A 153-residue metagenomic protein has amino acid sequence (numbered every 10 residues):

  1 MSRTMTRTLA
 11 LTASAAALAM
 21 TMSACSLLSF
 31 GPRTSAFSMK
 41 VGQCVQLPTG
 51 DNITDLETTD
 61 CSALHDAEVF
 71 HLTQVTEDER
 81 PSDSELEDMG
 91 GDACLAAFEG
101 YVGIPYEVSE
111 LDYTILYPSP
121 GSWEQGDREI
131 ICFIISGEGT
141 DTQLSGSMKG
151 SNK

Functional and structural regions predicted by a protein language model:
M1-M5: N-terminal secretory signal peptides that target proteins for export/translocation
R7-S14, C25-K153: Primary mode marks residue(s) on the alpha4-beta5-alpha5 output face of response regulator receiver
